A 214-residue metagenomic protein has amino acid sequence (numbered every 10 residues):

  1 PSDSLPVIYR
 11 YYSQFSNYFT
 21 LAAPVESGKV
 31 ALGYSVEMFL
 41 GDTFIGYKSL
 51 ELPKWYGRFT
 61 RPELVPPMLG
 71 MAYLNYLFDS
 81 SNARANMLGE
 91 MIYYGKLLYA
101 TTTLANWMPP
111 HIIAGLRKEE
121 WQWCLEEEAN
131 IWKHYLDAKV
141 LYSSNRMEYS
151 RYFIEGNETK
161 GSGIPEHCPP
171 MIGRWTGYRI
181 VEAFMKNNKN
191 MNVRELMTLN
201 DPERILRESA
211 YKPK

Functional and structural regions predicted by a protein language model:
P1-W121: Acidic/His-rich structured neighborhood in mature extracellular/periplasmic domains
L88-K214: A cross-kingdom marker for long, charged
